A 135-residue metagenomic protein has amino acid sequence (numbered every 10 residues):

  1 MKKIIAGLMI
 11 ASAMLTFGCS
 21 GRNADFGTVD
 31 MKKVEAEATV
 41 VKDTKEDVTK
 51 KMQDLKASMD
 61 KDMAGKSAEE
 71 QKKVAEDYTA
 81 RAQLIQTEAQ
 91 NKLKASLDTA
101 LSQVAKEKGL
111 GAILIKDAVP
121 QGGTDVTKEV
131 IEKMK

Functional and structural regions predicted by a protein language model:
K2-M9: Sec-dependent signal peptide recognition, specifically the positively charged N-region followed immediately by
A11-S12, T39: Hydrophobic alpha-helical membrane-insertion segments
L15-G18: C-terminal motif of bacterial Sec signal peptides marking the signal peptidase cleavage site
G21-K135: Amphipathic, charged alpha-helical segments and their helix-to-coil junctions in extracytoplasmic/peripheral assemblies
